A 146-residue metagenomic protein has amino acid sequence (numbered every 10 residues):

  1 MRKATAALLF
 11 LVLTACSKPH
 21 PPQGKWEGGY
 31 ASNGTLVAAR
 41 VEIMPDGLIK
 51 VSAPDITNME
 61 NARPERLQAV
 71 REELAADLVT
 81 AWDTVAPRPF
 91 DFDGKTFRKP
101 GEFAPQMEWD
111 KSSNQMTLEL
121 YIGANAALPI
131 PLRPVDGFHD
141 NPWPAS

Functional and structural regions predicted by a protein language model:
R2-L9: Sec-dependent signal peptide recognition, specifically the positively charged N-region followed immediately by
V12-A15: C-terminal motif of bacterial Sec signal peptides marking the signal peptidase cleavage site
S17-P19: Bacterial signal peptide processing site
P21-Q23, V41-I49, F92-K95, E108-T117 (+1 more regions): Short, solvent-exposed coil/turn segments at beta-strand boundaries
P22-A62: Short, solvent-exposed loop/hinge segments that bridge or flank secondary-structure elements
S32-L36, P54-Q115: Contiguous, well-ordered beta-strand patches that form the walls/edges of small beta-barrel/beta-sandwich domains
E108-W109, M116-P131: Short, exposed beta-strand-loop hairpins at the edges of beta-sheets in extracellular/periplasmic proteins
I130-S146: Short, low-complexity, Pro/Ser/Thr/Gly-rich segments in the mature regions of secreted, periplasmic
